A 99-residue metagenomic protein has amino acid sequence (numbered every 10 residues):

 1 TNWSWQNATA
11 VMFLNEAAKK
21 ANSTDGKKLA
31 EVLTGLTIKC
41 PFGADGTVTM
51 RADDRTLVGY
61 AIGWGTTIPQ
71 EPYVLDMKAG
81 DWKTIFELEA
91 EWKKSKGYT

Functional and structural regions predicted by a protein language model:
T1-T99: Extracytosolic ligand-binding ectodomains
